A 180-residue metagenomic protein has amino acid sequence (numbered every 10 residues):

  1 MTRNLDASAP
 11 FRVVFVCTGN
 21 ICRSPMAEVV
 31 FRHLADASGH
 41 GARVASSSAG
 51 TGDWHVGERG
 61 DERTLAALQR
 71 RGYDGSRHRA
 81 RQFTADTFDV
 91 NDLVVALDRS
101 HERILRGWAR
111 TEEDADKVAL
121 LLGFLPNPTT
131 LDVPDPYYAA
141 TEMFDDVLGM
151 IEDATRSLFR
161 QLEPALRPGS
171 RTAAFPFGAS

Functional and structural regions predicted by a protein language model:
T2-N4, L93, R99-S180: Phosphate-binding/catalytic loops
T2-V90, E163-S170, F175-G178: Conserved active-site segments centered on acidic
S24, L97-D98: Replace "coordinates the UDP/GDP/TDP-sugar" with "coordinates nucleotide-activated sugar donors
